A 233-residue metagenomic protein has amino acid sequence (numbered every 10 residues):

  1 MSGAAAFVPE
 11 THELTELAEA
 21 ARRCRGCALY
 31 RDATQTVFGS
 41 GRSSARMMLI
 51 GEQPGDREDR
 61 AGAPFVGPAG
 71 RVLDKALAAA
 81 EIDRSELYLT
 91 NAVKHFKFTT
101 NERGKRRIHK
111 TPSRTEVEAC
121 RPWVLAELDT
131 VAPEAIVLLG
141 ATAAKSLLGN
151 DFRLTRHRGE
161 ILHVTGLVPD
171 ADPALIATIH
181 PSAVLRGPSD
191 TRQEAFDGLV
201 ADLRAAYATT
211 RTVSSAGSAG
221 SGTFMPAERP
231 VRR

Functional and structural regions predicted by a protein language model:
M1-R211, A216-R233: A polyanion-binding, active-site-adjacent surface
